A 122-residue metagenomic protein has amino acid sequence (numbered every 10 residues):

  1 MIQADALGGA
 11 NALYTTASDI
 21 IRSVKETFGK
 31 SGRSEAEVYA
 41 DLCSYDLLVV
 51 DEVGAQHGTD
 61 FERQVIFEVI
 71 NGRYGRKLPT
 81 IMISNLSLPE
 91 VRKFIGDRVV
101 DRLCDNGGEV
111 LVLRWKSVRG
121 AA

Functional and structural regions predicted by a protein language model:
I2, L7, I20-F28, R33 (+1 more regions): Replace "adjacent to P-loop NTPase cores in ATP/GTP-dependent enzymes" with "adjacent to NTP-binding cores
N11, D46-L47: The start of beta-strands in P-loop NTPase/AAA+ ATPase cores
E37-D46: Short basic/glycine-enriched coil/helix segment immediately N-terminal to the Walker B
